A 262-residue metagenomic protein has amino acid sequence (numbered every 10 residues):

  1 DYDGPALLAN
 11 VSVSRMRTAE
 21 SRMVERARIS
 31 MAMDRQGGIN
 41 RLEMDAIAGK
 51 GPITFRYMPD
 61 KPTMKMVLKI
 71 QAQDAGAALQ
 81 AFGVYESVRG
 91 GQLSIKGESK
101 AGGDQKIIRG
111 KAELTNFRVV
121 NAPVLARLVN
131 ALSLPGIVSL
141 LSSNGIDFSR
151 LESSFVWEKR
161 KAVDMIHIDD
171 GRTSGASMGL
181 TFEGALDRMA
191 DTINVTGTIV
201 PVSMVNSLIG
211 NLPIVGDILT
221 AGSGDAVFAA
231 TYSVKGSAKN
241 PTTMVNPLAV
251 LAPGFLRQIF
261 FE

Functional and structural regions predicted by a protein language model:
D3-M23, R28-K235: Small-residue helix/turn framework positions
K239-E262: Gram-negative outer-membrane assembly/targeting C-terminal domains
